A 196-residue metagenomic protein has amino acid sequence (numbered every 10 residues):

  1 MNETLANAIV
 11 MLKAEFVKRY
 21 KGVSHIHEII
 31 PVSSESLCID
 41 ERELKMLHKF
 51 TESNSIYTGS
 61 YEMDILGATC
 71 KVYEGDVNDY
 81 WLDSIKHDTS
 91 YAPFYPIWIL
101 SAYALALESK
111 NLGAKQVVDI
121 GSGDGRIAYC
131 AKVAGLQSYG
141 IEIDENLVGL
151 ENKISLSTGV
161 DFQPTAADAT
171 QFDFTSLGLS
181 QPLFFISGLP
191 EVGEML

Functional and structural regions predicted by a protein language model:
N2-L112: S-adenosyl-L-methionine
G113-G123: Conserved class I S-adenosyl-L-methionine
R126-L136: Conserved SAM-binding loop of SAM-dependent methyltransferases across substrates and taxa, primarily the Class I
I127, N146-L147: Conserved short alpha-helix immediately C-terminal to the canonical SAM/SAH-binding motif I of Rossmann-like
Q137-E142: Conserved SAM-binding motif I beta-strand of class I
G149-L179: S-adenosyl-L-methionine
G178-G188: Short SAM/SAH-binding signature in class I
E191-L196: A short, conserved alpha-helix within the catalytic core of class I
